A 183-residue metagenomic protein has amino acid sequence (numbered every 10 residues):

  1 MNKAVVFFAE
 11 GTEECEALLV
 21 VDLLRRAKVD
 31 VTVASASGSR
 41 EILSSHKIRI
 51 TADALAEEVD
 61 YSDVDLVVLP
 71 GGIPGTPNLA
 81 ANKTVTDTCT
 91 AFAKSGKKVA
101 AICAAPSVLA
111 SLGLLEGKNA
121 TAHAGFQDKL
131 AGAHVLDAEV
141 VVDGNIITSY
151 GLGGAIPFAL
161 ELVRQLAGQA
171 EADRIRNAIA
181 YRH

Functional and structural regions predicted by a protein language model:
K3-F7, T12, R26-S35, D53-H183: Active-site-adjacent pocket-lining segments in enzyme domains
T12-A17, E41: Short N-terminal binding/cap micro-motifs at the start of the first secondary-structure element
L18, S35-G38: Short glycine/proline-centered loop/turn elements that form peptide/ligand docking sites
L23: Rossmann-fold NAD(P)-dependent oxidoreductase module
L43-D53: A cross-family phosphate/adenosyl-ligand binding-site feature
